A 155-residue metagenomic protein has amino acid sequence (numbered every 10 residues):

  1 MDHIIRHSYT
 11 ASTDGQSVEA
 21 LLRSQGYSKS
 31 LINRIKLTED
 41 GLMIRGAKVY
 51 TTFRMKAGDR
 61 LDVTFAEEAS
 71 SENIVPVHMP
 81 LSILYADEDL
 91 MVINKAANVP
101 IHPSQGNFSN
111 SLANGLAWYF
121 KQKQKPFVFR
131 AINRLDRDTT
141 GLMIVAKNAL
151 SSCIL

Functional and structural regions predicted by a protein language model:
M1-L155: RNA pseudouridine synthases
